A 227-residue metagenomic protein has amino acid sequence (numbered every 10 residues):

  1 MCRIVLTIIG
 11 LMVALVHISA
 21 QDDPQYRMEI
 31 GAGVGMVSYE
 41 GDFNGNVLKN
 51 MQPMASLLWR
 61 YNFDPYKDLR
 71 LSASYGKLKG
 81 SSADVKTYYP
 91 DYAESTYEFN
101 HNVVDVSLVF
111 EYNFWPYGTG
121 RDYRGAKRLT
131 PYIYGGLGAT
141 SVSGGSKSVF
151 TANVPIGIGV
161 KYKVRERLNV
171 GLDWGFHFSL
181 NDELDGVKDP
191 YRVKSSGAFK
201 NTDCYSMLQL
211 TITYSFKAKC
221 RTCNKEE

Functional and structural regions predicted by a protein language model:
A20-R60, Q209-K219: Short glycine/proline- and aromatic-enriched beta-strand/turn motifs that initiate or cap beta-hairpins
Q25, N62-Y66, W115-Y117, K163-R165 (+1 more regions): Outer-membrane beta-barrel channels and translocator barrels
Y26, K49-P53, N102-V106, K127-L129 (+2 more regions): Residues that define the transmembrane beta-barrel architecture of outer-membrane proteins
M28-A32, L69-L71, V106-L108, P131-G135 (+4 more regions): Transmembrane beta-strands of outer-membrane beta-barrel proteins
E40-G45, Y92-E98, S143-S146, S195-A198: Extracellular loop and loop/strand-boundary signature of outer-membrane beta-barrel proteins
Y61, Y112-F114, V160-Y162, F178 (+1 more regions): Residue-level signature of outer-membrane beta-barrel architecture
P65-G145, Y214: Gram-negative (and chloroplast) outer-membrane scaffold detector with strong preference for beta-barrel transmembrane
V103, R165-E227: Predominantly the C-terminal beta-signal and adjacent terminal strand-loop region of outer-membrane beta-barrel
